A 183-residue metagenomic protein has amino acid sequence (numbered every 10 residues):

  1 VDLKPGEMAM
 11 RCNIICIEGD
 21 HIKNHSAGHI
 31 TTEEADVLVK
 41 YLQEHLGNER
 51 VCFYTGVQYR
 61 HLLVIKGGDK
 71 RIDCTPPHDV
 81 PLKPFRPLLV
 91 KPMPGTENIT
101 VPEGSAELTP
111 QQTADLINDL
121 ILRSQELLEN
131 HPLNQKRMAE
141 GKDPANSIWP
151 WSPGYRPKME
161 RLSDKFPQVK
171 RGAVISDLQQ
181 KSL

Functional and structural regions predicted by a protein language model:
V1-C52, Q58, L62-D69: Active-site nucleophile/metal-coordination loop of metallo-enzymes that catalyze phosphate/sulfate and related
I14, L63-K70, C74-V80, P150-S152: Short beta-strand elements
V37-Y41, D119, R123-E126, S182: Alpha-helical scaffold segments in soluble metabolic enzymes
Q43-G47, Q125-L133, P153: Hydrophobic/aromatic-lined pockets within catalytic cores
R71-L133: Conserved, well-structured core segments that form the ligand-binding/active-site neighborhood of functional domains
P102-L116, L122, P132-L183: Terminal, contiguous helix-loop blocks that mediate binding/assembly
